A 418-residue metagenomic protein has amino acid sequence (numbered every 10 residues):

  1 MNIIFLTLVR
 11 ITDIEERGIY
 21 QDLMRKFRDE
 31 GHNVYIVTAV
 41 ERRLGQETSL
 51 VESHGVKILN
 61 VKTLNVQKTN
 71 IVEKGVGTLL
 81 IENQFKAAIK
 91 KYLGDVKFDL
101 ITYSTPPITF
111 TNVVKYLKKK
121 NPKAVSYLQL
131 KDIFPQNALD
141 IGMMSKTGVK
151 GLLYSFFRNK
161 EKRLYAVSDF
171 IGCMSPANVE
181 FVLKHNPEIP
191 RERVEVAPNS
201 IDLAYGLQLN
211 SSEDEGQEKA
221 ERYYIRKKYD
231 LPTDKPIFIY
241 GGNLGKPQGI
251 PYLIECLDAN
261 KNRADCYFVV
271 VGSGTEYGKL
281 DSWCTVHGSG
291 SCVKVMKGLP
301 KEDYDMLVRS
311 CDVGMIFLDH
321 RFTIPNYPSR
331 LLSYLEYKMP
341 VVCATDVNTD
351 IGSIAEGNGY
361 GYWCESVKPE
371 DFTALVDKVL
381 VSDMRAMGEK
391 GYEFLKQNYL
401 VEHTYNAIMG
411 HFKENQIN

Functional and structural regions predicted by a protein language model:
M1-L50, H54-K57, L257-N262: N-terminal subdomain of nucleotide-sugar transferases
I14, Q248, P300-R309, G314-L335 (+1 more regions): Nucleotide-sugar-dependent
V66-E73, V96, A124-N159, A204 (+1 more regions): Acceptor-binding helix/loop patch of EC 2.4 sugar-transfer enzymes, predominantly nucleotide-sugar-dependent
T109-N112, Y116-K120, G151-I171: Membrane-proximal helix-turn-helix segments that form the acceptor-binding/catalytic region of lipid-linked
M174-A177, A197-S200: Carbohydrate-associated surface elements
P232-Q248, I254-L257, G388: Conserved donor-binding/catalytic core segment of Leloir-type glycosyltransferases
R263, V271-G272, Y277-D305: Nucleotide-activated donor-binding/catalytic signature segment of Leloir-type glycosyltransferases, i.e., the conserved
V367, D371-T373, V381, R385-F412: A charged, aromatic-enriched C-terminal amphipathic alpha-helix characteristic of glycosyltransferases across folds
